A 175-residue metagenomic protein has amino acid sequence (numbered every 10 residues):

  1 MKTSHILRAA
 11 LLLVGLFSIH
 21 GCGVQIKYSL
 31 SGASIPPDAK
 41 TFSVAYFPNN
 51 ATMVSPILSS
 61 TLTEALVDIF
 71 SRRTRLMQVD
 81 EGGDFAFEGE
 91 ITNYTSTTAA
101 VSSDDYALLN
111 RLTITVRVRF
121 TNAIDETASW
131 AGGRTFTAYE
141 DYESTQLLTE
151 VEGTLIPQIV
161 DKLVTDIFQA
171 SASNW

Functional and structural regions predicted by a protein language model:
M1-A10: Bacterial N-terminal signal peptides that target proteins for export
A9-H20: Bacterial N-terminal signal peptides
H20-E64, D68, D125, Q169-W175: A structural "domain/chain start" motif
L30, R72-L76, G83-E150: Surface-exposed short loop/turn segments
P48-S55, Q146-T154: Second-shell loop/turn segments in exported
V151-W175: Compositionally biased, intrinsically disordered linkers/stalks adjacent to structured regions
